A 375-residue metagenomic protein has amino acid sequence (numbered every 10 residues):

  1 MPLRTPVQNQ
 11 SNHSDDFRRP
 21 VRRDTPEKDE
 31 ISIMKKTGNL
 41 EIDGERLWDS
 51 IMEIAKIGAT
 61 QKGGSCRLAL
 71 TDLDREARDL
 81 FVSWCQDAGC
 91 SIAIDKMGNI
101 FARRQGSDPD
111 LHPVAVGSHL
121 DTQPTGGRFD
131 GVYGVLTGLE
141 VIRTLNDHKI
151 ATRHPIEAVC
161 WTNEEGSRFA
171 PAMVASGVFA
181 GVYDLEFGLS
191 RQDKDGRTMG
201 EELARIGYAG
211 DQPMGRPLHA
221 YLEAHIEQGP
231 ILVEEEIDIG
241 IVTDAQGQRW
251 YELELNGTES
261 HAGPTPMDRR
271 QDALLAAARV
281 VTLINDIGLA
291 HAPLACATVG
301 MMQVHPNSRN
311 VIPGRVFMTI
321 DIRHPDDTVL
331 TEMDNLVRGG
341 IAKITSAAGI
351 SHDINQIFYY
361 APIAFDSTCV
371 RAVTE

Functional and structural regions predicted by a protein language model:
R4, Q8-Q10, E27-E30: Charged/polar low-complexity intrinsically disordered segments
K35-T71, Y360: N-terminal capping segment at the start of a domain
A59-Q105: A non-catalytic alpha/beta surface segment that caps or lines the substrate-entry region of metallo-dependent hydrolase
A88, I100-Y133, H261: Catalytic-core environment of secreted peptidases
I100, L120-T122, I156-S167, Q228 (+3 more regions): Acidic, glycine-rich active-site loops and adjacent beta-strand->loop/helix elements that engage anionic groups
P124-R191, D195: A generic, well-ordered mixed alpha/beta core segment in the N-terminal half of proteins
N163-E164, R168-T328: Midchain, well-structured core segments that form catalytic/ion-binding scaffolds
N355-E375: An extended, acidic, His-containing surface patch that forms the Zn2+-binding/catalytic region of metallohydrolases
